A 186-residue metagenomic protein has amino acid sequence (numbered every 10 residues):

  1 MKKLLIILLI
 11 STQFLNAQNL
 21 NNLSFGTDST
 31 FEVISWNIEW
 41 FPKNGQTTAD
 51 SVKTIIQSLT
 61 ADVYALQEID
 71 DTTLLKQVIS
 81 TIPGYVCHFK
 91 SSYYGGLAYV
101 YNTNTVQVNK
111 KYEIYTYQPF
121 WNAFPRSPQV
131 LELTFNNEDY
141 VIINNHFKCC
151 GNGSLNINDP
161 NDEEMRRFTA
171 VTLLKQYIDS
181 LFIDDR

Functional and structural regions predicted by a protein language model:
K3-A17: Sec-dependent N-terminal signal peptides
Q18-R186: Divalent cation-coordinating acidic motifs and surrounding scaffolds that mediate Ca2+/Mg2+/Mn2+/Zn2+-dependent binding
